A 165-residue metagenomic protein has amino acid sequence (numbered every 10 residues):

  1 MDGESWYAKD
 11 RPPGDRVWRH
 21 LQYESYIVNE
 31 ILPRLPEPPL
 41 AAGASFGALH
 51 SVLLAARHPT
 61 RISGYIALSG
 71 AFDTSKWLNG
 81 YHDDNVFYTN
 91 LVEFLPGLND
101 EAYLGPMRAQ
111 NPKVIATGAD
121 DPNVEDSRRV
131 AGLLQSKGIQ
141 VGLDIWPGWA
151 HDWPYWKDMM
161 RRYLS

Functional and structural regions predicted by a protein language model:
M1-S165: Non-catalytic cap/lid and distal C-terminal segments of serine-dependent acyl enzymes
